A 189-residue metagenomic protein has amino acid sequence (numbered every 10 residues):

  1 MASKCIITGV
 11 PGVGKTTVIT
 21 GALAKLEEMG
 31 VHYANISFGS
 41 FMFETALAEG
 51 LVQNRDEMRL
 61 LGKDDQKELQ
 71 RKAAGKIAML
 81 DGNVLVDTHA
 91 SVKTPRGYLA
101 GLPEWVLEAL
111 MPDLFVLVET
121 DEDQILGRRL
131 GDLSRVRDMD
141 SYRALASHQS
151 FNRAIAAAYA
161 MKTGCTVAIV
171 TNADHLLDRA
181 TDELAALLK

Functional and structural regions predicted by a protein language model:
I7: Hydrophobic anchor at the beta1->P-loop junction of P-loop NTPases
P11: The conserved Walker
K15: Conserved lysine of the Walker
V18: Hydrophobic positions on the alpha1 helix immediately C-terminal to the Walker A/P-loop
A24-A34: Post-Walker A helix-loop "phosphate-sensing" segment adjacent to the P-loop in P-loop NTPases
A34-A100: ATP-dependent small-molecule kinase phosphotransfer cores that center on conserved nucleotide phosphate-binding segments
T88-L133: ATP-dependent NMP and nucleoside kinases share a basic, alpha-helical "lid"
G131-R179: Small-molecule kinase domains that catalyze NTP-dependent phosphoryl transfer to phosphate-bearing small molecules
